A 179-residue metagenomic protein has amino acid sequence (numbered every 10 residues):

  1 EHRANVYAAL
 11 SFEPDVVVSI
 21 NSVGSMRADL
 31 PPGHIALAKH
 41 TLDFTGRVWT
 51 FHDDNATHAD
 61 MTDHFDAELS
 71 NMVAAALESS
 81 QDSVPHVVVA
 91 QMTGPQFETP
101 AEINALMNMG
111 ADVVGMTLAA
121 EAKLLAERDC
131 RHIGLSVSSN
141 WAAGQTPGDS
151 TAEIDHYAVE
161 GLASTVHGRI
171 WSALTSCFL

Functional and structural regions predicted by a protein language model:
E1-M61: Metabolite-binding pocket within alpha/beta catalytic cores that recognizes anionic/polar moieties
V6, I103, A119-A122: Generic hydrophobic/aromatic pocket-lining and core-packing "Φ" positions
L10-E13, R27-D29, M109, K123-R131: Alpha-helix C-terminal capping segments
V17-N21, L37, V84-A90, V114-M116 (+1 more regions): General beta-strand structural signal in soluble alpha/beta enzymes
D63-N108: Active-site rim beta-loop-alpha module in soluble metabolic enzymes
M116-H156: Zn-dependent metallopeptidase/amidohydrolase metal-coordination segment
A142-L179: His/Asp/Glu-rich mid-to-C-terminal helical/loop segments that flank catalytic regions of hydrolases
